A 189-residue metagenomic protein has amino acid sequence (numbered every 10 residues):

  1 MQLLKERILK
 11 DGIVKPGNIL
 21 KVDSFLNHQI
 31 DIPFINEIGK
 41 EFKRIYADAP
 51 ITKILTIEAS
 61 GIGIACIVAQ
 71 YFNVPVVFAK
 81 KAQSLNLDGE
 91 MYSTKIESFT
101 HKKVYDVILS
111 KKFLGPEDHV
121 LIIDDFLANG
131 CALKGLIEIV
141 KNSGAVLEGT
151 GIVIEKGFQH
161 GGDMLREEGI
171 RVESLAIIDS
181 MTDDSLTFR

Functional and structural regions predicted by a protein language model:
M1-I51: Active-site-facing substrate-recognition patch
Q2, E6, N18, I137-R189: PRPP-dependent phosphoribosyltransferase catalytic core
I51-E58: Short glycine-rich phosphate-binding loop at a beta-alpha junction
T52, D118, E148: Conserved acidic residues
G63-F72: Short Gly/Thr/Asp-enriched flexible loops that form oxyanion-binding sites at enzyme active sites
V74-V120, L186-F188: Short, glycine/charge-rich flexible loops or terminal/linker lids adjacent to PRPP-binding catalytic cores
D124-N142: Active-site/ligand-binding-proximal alpha/beta "capping" segment
